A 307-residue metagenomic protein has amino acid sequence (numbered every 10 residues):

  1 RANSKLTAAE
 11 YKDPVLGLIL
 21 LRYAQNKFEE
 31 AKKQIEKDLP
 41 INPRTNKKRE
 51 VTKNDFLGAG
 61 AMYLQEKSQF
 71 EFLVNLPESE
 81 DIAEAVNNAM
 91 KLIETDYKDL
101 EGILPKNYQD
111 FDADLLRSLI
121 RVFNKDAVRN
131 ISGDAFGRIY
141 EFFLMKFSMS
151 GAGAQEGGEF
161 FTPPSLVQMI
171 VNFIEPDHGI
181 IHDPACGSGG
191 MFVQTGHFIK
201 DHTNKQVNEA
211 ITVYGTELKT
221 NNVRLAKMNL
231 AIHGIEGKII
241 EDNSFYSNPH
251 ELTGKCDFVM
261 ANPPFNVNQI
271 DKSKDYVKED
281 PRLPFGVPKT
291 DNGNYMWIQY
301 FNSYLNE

Functional and structural regions predicted by a protein language model:
R1-I174, K238-S247, L252: Non-catalytic, mostly N-terminal accessory regions of nucleic-acid modification and defense proteins
P14, A226, N262, E279 (+1 more regions): Conserved RecA-like P-loop NTPase ATPase core
F28, I199-T203, L305: Active-site catalytic pocket residues across diverse enzymes, especially alpha/beta-hydrolases
M149-G151, V277-R282: Gly-rich Lys/Arg/Thr-decorated short loops/hinges at beta-loop-alpha junctions or inter-strand turns that position
E156-A261, N266-D275, Y295: Conserved S-adenosyl-L-methionine
D177-H178, L305-E307: Short glycine-dipeptide loop
D280-N306: Glycine-rich S-adenosyl-L-methionine
